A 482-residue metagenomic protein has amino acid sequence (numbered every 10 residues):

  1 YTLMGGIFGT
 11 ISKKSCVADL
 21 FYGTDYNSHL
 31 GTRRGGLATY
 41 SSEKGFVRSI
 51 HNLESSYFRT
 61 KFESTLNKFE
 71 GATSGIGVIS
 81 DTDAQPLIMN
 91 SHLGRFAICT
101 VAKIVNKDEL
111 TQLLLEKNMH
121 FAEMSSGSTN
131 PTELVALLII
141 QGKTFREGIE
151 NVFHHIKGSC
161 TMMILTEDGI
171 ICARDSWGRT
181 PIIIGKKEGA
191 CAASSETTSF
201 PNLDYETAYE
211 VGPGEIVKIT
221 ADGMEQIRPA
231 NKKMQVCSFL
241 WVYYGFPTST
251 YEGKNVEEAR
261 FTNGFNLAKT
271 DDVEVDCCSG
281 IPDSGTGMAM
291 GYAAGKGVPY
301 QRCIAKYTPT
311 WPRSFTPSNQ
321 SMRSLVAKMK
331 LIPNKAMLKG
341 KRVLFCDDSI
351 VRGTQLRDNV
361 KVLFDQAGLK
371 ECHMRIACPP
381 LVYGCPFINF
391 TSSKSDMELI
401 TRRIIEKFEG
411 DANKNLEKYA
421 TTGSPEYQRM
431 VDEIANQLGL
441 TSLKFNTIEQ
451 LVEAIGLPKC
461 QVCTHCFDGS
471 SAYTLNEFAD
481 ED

Functional and structural regions predicted by a protein language model:
Y1-G212, K218-V275, I281: Conserved short alpha-helical segments that host acidic/polar catalytic motifs at enzyme active sites
S15-V17, N106, R179-T180, F200-P201 (+6 more regions): Flexible loop/turn segments at secondary-structure boundaries
G31, V273-S284, M288, H373 (+1 more regions): Short glycine-rich phosphate-binding loop at a beta-alpha junction
S125-E133, Y300-R313, G410-N415, S442-I455: A conserved beta-strand->alpha-helix junction
D168-G169, D204-E210, K361-D482: PRPP-dependent phosphoribosyltransferase catalytic core
C278, G285-Y292, K296, Y300 (+2 more regions): Extended, hydrophobic alpha-helical segments in both membrane/secreted and soluble proteins
G297-V343, G353-T354, V382-K394: Short, glycine/charge-rich flexible loops or terminal/linker lids adjacent to PRPP-binding catalytic cores
